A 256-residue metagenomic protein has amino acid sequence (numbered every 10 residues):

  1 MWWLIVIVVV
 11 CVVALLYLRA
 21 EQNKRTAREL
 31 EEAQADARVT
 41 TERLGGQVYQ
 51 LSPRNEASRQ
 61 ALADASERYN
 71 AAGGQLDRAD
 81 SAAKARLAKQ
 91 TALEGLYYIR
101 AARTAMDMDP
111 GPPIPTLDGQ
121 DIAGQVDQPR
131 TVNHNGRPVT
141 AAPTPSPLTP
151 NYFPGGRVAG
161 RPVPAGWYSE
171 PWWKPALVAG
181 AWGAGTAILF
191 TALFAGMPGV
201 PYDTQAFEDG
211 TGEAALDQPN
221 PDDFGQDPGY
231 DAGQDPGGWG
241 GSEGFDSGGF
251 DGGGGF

Functional and structural regions predicted by a protein language model:
M1-N23: N-terminal signal-anchor transmembrane alpha helix of single-pass membrane proteins, serving as the membrane-anchoring
Y17-Q34, L93, A101-F256: Low-complexity, glycine/proline/serine-enriched intrinsically disordered segments
A20-D64: Amphipathic, heptad-repeat alpha-helical segments
R59-A79: Extracytoplasmic/periplasmic/luminal assembly and interaction segments in envelope/secretory/respiratory proteins
R59-S66, A85-L93: Short, charged, amphipathic alpha-helical segments
A72-L87, Y97-D109: Amphipathic alpha-helical coiled-coil segments
